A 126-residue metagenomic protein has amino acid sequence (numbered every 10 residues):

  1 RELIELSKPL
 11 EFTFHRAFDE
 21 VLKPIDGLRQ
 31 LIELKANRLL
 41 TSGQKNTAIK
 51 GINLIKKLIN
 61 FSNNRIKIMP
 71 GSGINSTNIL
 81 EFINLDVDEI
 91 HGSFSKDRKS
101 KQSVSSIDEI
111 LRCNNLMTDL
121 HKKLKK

Functional and structural regions predicted by a protein language model:
R1-L3, D19-L34, K56-N64, I68 (+1 more regions): Catalytic cores of alpha/beta
R1-R16, K50-N75, S106-K126: Alpha-helix-loop-beta-strand connector modules within alpha/beta enzyme cores
P9-I49: Histidine/lysine/aspartate-rich catalytic loop segments that bind and position anionic ligands
A36-I49, L85-I107: Glycine-rich phosphate-binding active-site loops on the catalytic face of alpha/beta enzymes
